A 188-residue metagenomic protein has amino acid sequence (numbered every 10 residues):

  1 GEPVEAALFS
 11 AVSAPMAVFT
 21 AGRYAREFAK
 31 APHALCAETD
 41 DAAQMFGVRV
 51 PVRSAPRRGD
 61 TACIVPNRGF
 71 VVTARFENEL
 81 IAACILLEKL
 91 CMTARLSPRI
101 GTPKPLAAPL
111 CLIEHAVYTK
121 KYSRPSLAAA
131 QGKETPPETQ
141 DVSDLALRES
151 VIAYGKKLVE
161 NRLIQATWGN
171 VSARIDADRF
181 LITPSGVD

Functional and structural regions predicted by a protein language model:
G1-D188: Glycine-rich flexible loops
